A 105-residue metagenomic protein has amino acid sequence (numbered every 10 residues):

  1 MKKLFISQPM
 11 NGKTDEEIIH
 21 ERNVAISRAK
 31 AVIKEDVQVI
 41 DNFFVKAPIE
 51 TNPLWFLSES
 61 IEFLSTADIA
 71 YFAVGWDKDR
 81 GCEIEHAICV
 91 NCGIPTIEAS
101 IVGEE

Functional and structural regions predicted by a protein language model:
M1-E105: Conserved catalytic or regulatory cores that recognize and/or transform ribose-phosphate-containing ligands
